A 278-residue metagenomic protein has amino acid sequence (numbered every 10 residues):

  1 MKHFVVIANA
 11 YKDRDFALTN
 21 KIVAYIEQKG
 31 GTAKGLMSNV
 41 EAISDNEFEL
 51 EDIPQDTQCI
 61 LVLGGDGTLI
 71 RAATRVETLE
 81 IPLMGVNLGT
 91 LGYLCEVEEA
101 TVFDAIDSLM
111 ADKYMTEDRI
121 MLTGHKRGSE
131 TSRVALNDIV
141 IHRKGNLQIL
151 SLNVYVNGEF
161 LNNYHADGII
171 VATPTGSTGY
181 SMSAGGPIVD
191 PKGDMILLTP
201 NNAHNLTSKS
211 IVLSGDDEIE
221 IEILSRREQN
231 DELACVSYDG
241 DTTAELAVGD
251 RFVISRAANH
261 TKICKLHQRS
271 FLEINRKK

Functional and structural regions predicted by a protein language model:
M1-C59, E99-M115, H125-R133: ATP/NTP phosphate-donor binding region
D15, T68-A72, T178-S183: Short glycine/serine/threonine-rich phosphate/pyrophosphate-binding segments that cradle anionic phosphate groups
V62-D66, A73-R75: N-terminal glycine-rich "phosphate-gripper" loop used for MgATP/nucleotide binding and carboxylate activation
D66-T68, L91, T175-S177: Short glycine-rich anion-binding loops that position phosphate/pyrophosphate groups of nucleotides and phosphorylated
E80-P82: Proline-centered loop/turn at the N-terminus of a beta-strand
L91-D167: Catalytic core of DAGKc-family lipid kinases
R133, I141-H142, N146, N157-F160 (+1 more regions): ATP/nucleoside-binding phosphotransfer catalytic cores, i.e., glycine-rich phosphate-binding loops
N162-A166, I170-T207: Gly/Ser/Thr-rich active-site loops/lids in small-molecule metabolic enzymes that frequently grip phosphoryl groups
